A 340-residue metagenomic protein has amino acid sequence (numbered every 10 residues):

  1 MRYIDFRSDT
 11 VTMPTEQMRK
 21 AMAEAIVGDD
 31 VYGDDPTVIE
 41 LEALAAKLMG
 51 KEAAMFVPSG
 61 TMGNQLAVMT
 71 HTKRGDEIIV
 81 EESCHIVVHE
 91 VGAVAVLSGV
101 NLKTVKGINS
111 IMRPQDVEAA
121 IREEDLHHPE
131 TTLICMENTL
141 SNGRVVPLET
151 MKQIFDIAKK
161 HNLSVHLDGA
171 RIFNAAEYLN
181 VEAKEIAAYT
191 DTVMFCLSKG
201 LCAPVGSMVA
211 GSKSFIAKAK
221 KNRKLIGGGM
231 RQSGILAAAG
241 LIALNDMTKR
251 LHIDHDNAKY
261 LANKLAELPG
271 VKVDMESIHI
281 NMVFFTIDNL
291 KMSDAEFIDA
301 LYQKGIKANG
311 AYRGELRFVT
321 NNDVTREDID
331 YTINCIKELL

Functional and structural regions predicted by a protein language model:
M1-E276, I280-K291, A295-K304, N309-V324 (+1 more regions): Conserved PLP-enzyme active-site core in the AAT-like
